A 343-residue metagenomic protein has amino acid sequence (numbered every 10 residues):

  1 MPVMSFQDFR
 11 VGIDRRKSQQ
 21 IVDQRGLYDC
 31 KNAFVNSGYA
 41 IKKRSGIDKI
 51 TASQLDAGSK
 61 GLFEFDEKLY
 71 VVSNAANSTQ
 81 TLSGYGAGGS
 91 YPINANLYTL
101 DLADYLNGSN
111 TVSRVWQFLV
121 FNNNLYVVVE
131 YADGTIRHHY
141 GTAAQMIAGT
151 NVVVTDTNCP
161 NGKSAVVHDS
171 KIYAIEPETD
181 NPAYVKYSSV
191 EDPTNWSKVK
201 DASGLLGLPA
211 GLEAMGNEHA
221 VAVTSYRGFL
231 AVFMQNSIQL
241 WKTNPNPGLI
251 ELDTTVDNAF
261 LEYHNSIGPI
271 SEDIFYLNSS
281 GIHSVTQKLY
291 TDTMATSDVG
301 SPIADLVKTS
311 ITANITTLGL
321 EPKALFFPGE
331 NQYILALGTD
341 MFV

Functional and structural regions predicted by a protein language model:
M1-T99, N161-Q235, Q239, L320-K323 (+2 more regions): N-terminal beta-propeller domains
P2-S5, R10, R15, N123-L125 (+2 more regions): Beta-sheet-dominated scaffold domains
T51-D56, L102-N110, V153-N158, L212-M215 (+2 more regions): Surface loop/turn motifs at the tips and blade-to-blade linkers of beta-strand repeat domains
Y85-G89, G141-Q145, N244-N246, K288-L289: Short loop/turn segments that connect beta-strands within beta-propeller blades
A87-G88, Y131-A148, D201, N278-S280: Acidic/polar residues in short coil/turn loops that connect beta-strands within repeat-based beta-sheet scaffolds
P92-A103, I147-D156, K198-G204, I250-T255 (+1 more regions): Beta-propeller fold detector
T111-R137: Elongated alpha-helical scaffolds
G141-V167: Asp-box/WD-like beta-propeller blade repeats and closely related beta-sheet repeat scaffolds
